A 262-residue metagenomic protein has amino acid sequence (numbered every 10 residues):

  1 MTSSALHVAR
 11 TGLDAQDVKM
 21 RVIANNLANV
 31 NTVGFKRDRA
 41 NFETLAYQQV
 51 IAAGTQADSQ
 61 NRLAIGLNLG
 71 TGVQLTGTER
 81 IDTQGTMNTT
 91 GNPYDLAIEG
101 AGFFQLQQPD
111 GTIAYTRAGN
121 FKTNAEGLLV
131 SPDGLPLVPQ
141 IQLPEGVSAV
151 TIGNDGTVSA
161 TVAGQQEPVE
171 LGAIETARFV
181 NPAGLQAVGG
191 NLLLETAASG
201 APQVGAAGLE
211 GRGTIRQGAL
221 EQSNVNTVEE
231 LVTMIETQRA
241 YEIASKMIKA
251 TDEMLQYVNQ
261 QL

Functional and structural regions predicted by a protein language model:
M1-L262: Amphipathic alpha-helical polymerization modules
